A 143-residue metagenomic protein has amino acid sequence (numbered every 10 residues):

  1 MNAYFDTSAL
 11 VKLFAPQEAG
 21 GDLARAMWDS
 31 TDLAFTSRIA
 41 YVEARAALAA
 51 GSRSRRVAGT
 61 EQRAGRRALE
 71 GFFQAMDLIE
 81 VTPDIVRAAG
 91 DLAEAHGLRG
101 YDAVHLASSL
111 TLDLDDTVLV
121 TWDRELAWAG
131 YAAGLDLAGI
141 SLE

Functional and structural regions predicted by a protein language model:
M1, T31-A34, A75-D77, D113-V118: Short active-site oxyanion
M1-A40, G51-A64: Short, well-structured N-terminal submotif of metal-dependent ribonuclease cores
N2, L106-A107, T111-E143: Acidic, PIN/NYN-like endoribonuclease modules and their adjacent C-terminal/linker elements
S37, Y101-V104, W122: Replace "coordinates the UDP/GDP/TDP-sugar" with "coordinates nucleotide-activated sugar donors
A40, R67, Q74-H96, A103-A107: Acidic catalytic patch
A49-V81: Helix-adjacent hinge/juxtasegments
